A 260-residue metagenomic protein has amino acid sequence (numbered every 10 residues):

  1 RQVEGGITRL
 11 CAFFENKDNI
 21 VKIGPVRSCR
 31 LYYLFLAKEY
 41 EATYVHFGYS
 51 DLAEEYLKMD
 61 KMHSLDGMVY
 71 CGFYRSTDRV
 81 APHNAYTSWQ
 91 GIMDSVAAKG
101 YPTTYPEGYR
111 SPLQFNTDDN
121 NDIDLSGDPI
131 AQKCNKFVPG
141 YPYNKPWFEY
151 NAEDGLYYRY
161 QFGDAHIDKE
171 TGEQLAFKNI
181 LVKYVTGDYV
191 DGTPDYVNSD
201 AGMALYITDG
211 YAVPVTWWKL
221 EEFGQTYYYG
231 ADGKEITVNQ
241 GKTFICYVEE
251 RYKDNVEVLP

Functional and structural regions predicted by a protein language model:
R1-P260: A surface/extracellular/periplasmic glyco- and lipid-processing/surface-interacting theme
